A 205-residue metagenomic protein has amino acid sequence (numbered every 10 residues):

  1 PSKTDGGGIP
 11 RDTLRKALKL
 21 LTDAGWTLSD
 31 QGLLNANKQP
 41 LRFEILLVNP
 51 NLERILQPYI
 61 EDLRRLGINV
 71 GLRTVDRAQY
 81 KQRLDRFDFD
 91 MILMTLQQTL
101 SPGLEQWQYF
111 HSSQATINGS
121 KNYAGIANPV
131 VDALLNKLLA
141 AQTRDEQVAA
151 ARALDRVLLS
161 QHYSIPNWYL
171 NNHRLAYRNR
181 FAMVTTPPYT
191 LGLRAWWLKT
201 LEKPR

Functional and structural regions predicted by a protein language model:
P1-K3, L14-K19, P50-I60, Q82-R205: Detector for C-terminal structural segments
K3-G8, E44-P50: Short beta-strand->loop
R11-E44: Immediate post-signal peptide segment of exported/extracytoplasmic ligand-binding proteins
S29-L34, L72-T74, A150: Surface-exposed patches in mature extracellular/periplasmic domains of secreted proteins
P40-N49, V70-R73, D90: Short, well-ordered beta-strand elements
G67: Short glycine-rich hinge loops at helix-strand junctions in the catalytic core of two-component histidine kinases
L72-Q82: Short helix-initiation/N-cap motifs at beta->coil->alpha
